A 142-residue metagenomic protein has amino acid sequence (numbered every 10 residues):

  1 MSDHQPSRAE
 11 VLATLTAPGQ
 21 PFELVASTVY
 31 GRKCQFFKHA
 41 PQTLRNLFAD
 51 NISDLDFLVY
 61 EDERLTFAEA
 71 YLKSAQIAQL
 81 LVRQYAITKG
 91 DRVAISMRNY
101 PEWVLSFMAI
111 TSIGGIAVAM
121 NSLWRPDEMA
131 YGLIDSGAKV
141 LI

Functional and structural regions predicted by a protein language model:
M1-A13, S112-I142: Structural core segment of the AMP-binding/adenylate-forming
M1-A40, E61: Flexible, non-catalytic linker and terminal segments flanking ANL/adenylate-forming cores
T16, T28, S106, T111-S112 (+1 more regions): Generic detector of intrinsically disordered, low-complexity, polar/charged segments
T28-K33, L65-A68, S112-I113, G137-V140: N-terminal start-of-chain detector that recognizes signal peptides and the immediate post-cleavage beginning
F36-A40, R45, D54-M108, R125-I134: Conserved AMP-binding/adenylate-forming core of the ANL superfamily
